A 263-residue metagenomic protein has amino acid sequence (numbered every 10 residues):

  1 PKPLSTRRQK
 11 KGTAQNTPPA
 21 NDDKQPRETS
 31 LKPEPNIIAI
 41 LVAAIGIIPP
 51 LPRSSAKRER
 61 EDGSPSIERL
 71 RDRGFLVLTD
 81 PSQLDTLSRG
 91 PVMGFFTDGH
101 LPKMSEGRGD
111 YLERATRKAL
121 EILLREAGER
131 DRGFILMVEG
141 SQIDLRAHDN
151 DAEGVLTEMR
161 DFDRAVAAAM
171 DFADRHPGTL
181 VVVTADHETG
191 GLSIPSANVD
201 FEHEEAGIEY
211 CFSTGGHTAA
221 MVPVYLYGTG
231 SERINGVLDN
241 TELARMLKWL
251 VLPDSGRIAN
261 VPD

Functional and structural regions predicted by a protein language model:
P1, A14, A20, R27 (+1 more regions): A post-motif C-terminal structural segment
K2, K10-K11, N16, K32: Polybasic, lysine-rich low-complexity intrinsically disordered segments
N21-D22, K32-P35: Periodic, rod-like helical contexts
